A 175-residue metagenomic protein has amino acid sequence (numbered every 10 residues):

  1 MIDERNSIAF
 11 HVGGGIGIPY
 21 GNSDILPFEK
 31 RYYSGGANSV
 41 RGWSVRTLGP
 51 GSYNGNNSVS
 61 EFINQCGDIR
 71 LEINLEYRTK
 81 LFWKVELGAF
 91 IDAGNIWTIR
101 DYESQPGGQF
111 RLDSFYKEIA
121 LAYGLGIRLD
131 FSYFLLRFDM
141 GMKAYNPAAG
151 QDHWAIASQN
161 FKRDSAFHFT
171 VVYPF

Functional and structural regions predicted by a protein language model:
M1-E4, T79-W83, D130-Y133, F175: Outer-membrane beta-barrel strand-turn architecture
M1-K80, A89-L112, H153: C-terminal outer-membrane beta-barrel translocator/porin domains of Gram-negative envelope proteins and their
I8-V12, L87-I91, L125, L136-F138 (+1 more regions): Transmembrane beta-strands of outer-membrane beta-barrel proteins
I16, Y77-T79, L129-F131, M140-M142 (+1 more regions): Residue-level signature of outer-membrane beta-barrel architecture
D68-E72, A120-G124, D164-H168: Transmembrane beta-barrel architecture of outer-membrane proteins
A93-F110, Y133, G141-A157, Y173-F175: C-terminal beta-signal and adjacent terminal beta-strands/loops of Gram-negative outer-membrane beta-barrel proteins
E103-F131: Strand-loop-strand
L129-F134, F161-F175: Outer-membrane beta-barrel "beta-signal"
